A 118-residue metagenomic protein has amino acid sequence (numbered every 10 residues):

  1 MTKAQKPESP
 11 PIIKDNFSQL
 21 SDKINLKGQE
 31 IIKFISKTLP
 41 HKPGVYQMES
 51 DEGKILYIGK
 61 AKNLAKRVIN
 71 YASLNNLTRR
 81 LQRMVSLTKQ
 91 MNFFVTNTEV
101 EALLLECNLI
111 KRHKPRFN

Functional and structural regions predicted by a protein language model:
T2-N118: Acidic, glycine-enriched active-site microenvironments
